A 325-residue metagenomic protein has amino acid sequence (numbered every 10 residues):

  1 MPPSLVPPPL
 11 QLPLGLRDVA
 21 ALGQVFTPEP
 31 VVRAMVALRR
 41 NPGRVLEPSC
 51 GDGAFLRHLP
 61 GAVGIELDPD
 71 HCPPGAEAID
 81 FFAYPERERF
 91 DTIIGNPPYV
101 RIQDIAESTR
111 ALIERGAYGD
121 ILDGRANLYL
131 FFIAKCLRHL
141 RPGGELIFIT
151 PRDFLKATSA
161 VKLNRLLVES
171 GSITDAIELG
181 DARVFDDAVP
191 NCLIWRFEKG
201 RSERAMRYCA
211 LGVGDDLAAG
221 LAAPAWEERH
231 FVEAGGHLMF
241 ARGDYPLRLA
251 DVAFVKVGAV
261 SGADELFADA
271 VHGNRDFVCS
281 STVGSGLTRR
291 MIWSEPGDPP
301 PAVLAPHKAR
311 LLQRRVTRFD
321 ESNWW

Functional and structural regions predicted by a protein language model:
M1-F82, P97, Y129, K156-L163: Class I S-adenosyl-L-methionine
M35-V36, P42-H58, I79-R110, L130-H139 (+2 more regions): Conserved proline-anchored active-site loop of SAM-dependent methyltransferases that bridges a beta-strand
L67, I121-D181, C192-R196: Conserved Class I SAM-dependent methyltransferase catalytic core
A83-P85, L167, D186: A general structural signal for stabilizing positions within well-ordered secondary structure
V100, S170-I173, G200-E203: Phosphate/oxyanion-binding loops and surfaces in catalytic or ligand/nucleic-acid-binding neighborhoods
V100-D104, K156-T158, F185-A188, R204-A205: Switch/connector loops and helix/strand junctions flanking conserved nucleotide-binding motifs in nucleotide-processing
R115-G119: Conserved phosphoryl-transfer catalytic core
R183-D187, L193-W325: C-terminal substrate-recognition regions of SAM-dependent nucleic acid methyltransferases
